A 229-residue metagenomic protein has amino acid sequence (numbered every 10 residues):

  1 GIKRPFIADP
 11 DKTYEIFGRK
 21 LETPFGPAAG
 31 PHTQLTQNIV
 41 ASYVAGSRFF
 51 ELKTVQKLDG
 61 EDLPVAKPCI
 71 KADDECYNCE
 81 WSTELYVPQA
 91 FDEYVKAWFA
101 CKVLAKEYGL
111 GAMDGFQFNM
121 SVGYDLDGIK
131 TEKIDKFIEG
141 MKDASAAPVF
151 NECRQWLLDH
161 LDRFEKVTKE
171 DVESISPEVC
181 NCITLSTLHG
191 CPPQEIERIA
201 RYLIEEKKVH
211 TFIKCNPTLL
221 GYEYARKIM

Functional and structural regions predicted by a protein language model:
G1-K3, A8-D9, T13, A29-P31 (+1 more regions): Active-site entrance/lid segments in N-terminal catalytic domains of soluble metabolic enzymes
E15-E22: Mobile, glycine- and charge-enriched loop segments and immediately flanking short secondary-structure elements within
E22-P24, G30-P31: Conserved SET/PR-domain catalytic core that frames the SAM/AdoMet-binding pocket
